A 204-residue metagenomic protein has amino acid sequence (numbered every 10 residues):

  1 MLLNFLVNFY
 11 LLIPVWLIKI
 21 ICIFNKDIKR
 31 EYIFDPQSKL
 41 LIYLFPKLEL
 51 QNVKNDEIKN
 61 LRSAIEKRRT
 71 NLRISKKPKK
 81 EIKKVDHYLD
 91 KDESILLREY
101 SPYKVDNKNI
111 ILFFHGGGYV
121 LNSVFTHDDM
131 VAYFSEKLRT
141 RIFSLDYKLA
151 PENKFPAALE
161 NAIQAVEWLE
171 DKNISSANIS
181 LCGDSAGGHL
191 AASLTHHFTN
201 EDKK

Functional and structural regions predicted by a protein language model:
M1-E99: A glycine/proline-hinged amphipathic helix-loop "lid/cap" segment that gates access to hydrophobic ligand pockets
P78-E81, S94, R139, S176-N178 (+1 more regions): A generic structural signal for alpha->beta connector loops
L96-N109: Short beta-strand-to-loop junctions in surface cap/lid or active-site-entrance loops
K108-G117: Short beta-strand element of the alpha/beta-hydrolase
I110, R139-F143: A fold-wide structural signal in alpha/beta-hydrolase
S123-V124, M130-V131, F143-N178: Catalytic nucleophile-loop/oxyanion-hole region of alpha/beta-hydrolase and closely related hydrolase-like folds
Q164-K204: Primarily recognizes the serine-hydrolase "nucleophile elbow" in alpha/beta-hydrolase and SGNH/GDSL folds
